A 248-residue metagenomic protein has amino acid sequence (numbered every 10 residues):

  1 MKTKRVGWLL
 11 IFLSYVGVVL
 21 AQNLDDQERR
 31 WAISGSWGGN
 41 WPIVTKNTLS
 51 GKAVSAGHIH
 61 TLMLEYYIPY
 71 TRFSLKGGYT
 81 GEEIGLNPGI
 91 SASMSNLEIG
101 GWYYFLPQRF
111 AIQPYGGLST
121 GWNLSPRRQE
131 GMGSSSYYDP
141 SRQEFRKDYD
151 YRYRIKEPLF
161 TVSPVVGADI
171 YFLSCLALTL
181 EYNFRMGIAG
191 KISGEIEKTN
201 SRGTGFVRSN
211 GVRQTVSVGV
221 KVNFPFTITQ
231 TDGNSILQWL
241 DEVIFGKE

Functional and structural regions predicted by a protein language model:
A21-P69, S74, K221-T231, W239-E248: Short glycine/proline- and aromatic-enriched beta-strand/turn motifs that initiate or cap beta-hairpins
R29-W31, V54-H60, S91-L97, I112 (+3 more regions): Residues that define the transmembrane beta-barrel architecture of outer-membrane proteins
A32, M63, R72-S74, A111-Q113 (+4 more regions): Membrane-spanning beta-strand positions in outer-membrane beta-barrel proteins
I33-W41, L75-G81, G116-L124, A168 (+1 more regions): Transmembrane beta-barrel strands of outer-membrane/channel proteins
T45-K52, E83-I90, W102, D148-R154 (+1 more regions): Extracellular loop and loop/strand-boundary signature of outer-membrane beta-barrel proteins
E65-E144, L159-F160, R213, G219-F226: Gram-negative (and chloroplast) outer-membrane scaffold detector with strong preference for beta-barrel transmembrane
L173-E248: Predominantly the C-terminal beta-signal and adjacent terminal strand-loop region of outer-membrane beta-barrel
